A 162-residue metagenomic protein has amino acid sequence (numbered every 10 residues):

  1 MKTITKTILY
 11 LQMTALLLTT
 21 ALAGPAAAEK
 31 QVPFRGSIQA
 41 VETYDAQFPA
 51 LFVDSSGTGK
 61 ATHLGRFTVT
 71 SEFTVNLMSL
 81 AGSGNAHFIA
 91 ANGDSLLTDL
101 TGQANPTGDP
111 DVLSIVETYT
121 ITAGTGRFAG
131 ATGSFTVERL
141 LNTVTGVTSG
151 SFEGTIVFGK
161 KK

Functional and structural regions predicted by a protein language model:
M1-T7: Positively charged n-region of N-terminal signal peptides that target proteins for export
I8-L9, A28: Long, compositionally biased, charged low-complexity segments
Y10-A21: Bacterial N-terminal signal peptides
G24-K162: Beta-strand-enriched cores of mature, soluble protein domains
